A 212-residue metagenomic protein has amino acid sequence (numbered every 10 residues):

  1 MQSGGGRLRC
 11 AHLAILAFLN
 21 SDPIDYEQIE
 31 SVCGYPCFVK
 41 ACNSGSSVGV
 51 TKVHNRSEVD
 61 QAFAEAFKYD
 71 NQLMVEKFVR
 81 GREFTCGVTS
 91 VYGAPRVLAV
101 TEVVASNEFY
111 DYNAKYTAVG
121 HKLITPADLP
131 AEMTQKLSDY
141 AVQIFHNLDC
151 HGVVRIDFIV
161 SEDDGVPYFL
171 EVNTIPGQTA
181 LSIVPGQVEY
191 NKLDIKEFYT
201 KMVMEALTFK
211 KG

Functional and structural regions predicted by a protein language model:
M1-E76, R80-G81: Active-site nucleotide/adenylate-binding loops and adjacent lid/helix of ATP-dependent enzymes
G4, P130-G212: ATP-dependent carboxylate activation and anion-phosphoryl transfer catalytic cores that bind Mg-ATP to form
L16, S44, V103-S106, A118 (+1 more regions): Active-site/binding-pocket entry motifs
L16, V50-N55, V88-V91, S161 (+2 more regions): Short beta-strand-to-turn element immediately C-terminal to the catalytic PLP-Schiff-base lysine in fold type I
V32-P36, E83-T85, R155, F169: Broad gene-expression machinery/nucleic-acid interaction feature
S46-S47, H121-I124, T179-V184: Short small-residue beta-strand/loop micro-motif enriched in glycine and branched aliphatics
H54-D139, V166-Y168: Phosphate-binding site of ATP-dependent enzymes
